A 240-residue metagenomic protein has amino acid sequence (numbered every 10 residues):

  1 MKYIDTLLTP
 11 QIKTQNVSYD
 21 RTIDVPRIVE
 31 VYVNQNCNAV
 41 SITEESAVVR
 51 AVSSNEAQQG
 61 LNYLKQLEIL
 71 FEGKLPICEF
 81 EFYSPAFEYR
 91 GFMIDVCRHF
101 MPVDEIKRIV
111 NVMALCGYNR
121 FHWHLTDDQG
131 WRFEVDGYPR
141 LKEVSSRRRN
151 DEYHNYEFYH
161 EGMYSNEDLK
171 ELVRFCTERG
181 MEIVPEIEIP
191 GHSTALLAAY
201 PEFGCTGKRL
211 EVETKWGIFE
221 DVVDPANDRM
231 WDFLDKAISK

Functional and structural regions predicted by a protein language model:
M1-Y83, R90: Acidic, contiguous N-terminal accessory segments
S53, F92, M113, I183 (+1 more regions): Conserved, mostly hydrophobic/aromatic
Q58, F100-D104, M163, D228 (+1 more regions): Soluble non-cytosolic domains of exported or imported proteins
C78-M101, R108, A114-C116: An acidic-aromatic substrate-binding cleft motif
C97, T126-G130, E188-H192: Active-site beta-loop-alpha junctions enriched in small/polar residues
K107-D128: Catalytic domains of carbohydrate-active enzymes, especially glycoside hydrolases
C116-F121, L169-P190, D221-K240: An active-site-proximal structural segment forming one wall of the substrate-binding cleft that immediately precedes
Q129-E178, S193-R229: Aromatic- and acidic-residue-enriched carbohydrate-binding clefts of CAZyme catalytic domains
